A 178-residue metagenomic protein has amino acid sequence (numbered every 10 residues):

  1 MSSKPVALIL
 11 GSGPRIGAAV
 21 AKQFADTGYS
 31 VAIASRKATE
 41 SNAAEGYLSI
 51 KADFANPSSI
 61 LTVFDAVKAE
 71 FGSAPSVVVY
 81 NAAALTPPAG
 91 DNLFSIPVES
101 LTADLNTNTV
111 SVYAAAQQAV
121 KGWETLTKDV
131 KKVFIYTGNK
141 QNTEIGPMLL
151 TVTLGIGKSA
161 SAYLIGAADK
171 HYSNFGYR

Functional and structural regions predicted by a protein language model:
M1-V6, K22: Eukaryotic N-terminal targeting leaders
V6-I9, A74, V78-Y80: Conserved hydrophobic beta-strands of the Rossmann-like cofactor-binding core in SDR/related NAD(P)H-dependent
S12-Q23: N-terminal Rossmann NAD(P)H-binding glycine-rich loop of SDR-like oxidoreductase domains
T27-N42: Conserved glycine-rich Rossmann-like NAD(P)H-binding loop of the short-chain dehydrogenase/reductase
E45-S59: Rossmann-fold cofactor-recognition segment
A55-A74: Conserved Rossmann-fold cofactor-binding substructure of NAD(P)-dependent oxidoreductases
V79-A89: Conserved NAD(P)H cofactor-binding loop of Rossmann-fold oxidoreductase domains
A84, N92, V98-V110, A114 (+1 more regions): Catalytic loop of short-chain dehydrogenase/reductase
